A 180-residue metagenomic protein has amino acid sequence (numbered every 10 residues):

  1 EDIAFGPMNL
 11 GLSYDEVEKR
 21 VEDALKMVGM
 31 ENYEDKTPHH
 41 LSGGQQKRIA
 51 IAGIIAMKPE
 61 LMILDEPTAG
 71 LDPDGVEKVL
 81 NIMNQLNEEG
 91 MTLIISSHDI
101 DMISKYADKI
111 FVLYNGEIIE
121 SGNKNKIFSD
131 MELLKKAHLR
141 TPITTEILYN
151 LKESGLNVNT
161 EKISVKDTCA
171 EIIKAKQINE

Functional and structural regions predicted by a protein language model:
M8, D15-N32: Conserved ABC ATPase "signature" region
T37-L41, Q45: Conserved ABC ATPase signature
K58: Conserved catalytic motifs of ABC-family nucleotide-binding domains
M62-D65: Catalytic Walker B motif of ABC-type/P-loop ATPase nucleotide-binding domains
S97-H98: H-loop/switch region of ABC-family ATPase nucleotide-binding domains
S121-G122: ABC ATPase "signature
